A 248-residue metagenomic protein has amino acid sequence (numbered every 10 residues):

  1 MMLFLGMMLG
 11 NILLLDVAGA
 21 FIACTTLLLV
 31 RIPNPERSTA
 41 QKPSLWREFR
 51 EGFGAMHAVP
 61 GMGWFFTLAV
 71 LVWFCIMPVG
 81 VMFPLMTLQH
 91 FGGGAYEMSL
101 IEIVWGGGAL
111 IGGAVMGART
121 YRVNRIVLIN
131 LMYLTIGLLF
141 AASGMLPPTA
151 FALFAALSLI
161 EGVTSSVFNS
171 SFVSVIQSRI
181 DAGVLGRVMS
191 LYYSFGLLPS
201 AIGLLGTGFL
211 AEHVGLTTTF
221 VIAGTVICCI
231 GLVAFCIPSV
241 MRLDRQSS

Functional and structural regions predicted by a protein language model:
M1-K42: Cytosol/matrix-facing ends of alpha-helical transmembrane segments
L5, V30, G54-A58, I76: Residues at helix-coil transition
M8, L13, V17-F21, R50 (+3 more regions): C-terminal transmembrane bundle of multi-pass solute transporters/carriers
T26-L29, P78, S171, P199: Short amphipathic alpha-helical interaction/hinge segments
R31, M82-F83: Transmembrane helices with small-residue packing motifs
P33-T67: Juxtamembrane intracellular "pre-TM" segments in multi-pass secondary transporters
H57-P78, L159: Pair of pore-lining "gating" transmembrane helices in MFS-fold secondary transporters
